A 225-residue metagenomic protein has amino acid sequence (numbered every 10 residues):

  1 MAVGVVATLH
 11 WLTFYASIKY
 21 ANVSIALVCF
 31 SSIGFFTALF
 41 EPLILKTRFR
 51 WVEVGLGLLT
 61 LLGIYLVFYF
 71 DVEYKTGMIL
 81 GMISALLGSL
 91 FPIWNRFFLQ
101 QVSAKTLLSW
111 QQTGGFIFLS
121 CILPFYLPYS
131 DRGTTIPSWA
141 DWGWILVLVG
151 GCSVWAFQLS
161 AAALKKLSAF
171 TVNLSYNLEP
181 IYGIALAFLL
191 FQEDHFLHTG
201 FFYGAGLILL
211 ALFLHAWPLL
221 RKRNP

Functional and structural regions predicted by a protein language model:
M1-I25, L66, V149-L167: Specific transmembrane alpha-helical segments of multi-pass solute transporters/efflux pumps, especially DMT/EamA
M1-T13, V52-L59, T76-S84, T134-W155: Loop-to-transmembrane-helix transition segments
G4, T8-L12, G34-L39, L86-S89 (+4 more regions): Hydrophobic/small/kink-forming positions within alpha-helical transmembrane segments of polytopic membrane proteins
A26-S32, N95-I117, S153-L189: Helix-helix packing/entry segments at the starts of transmembrane helices
S32-G55, I181-F202: C-terminal transmembrane-helix exit sites in multi-pass transporters
T37-A38, E73-D131, I145: Transmembrane alpha-helical segments that form core, pore/gating elements of small-molecule transporters/exporters
F49-F68, A85-L86, L119, H198-L219: Hydrophobic transmembrane alpha-helices of multi-pass small-molecule transport proteins
D141, G151, N177-P225: C-terminal-most transmembrane helix of multi-pass membrane proteins
